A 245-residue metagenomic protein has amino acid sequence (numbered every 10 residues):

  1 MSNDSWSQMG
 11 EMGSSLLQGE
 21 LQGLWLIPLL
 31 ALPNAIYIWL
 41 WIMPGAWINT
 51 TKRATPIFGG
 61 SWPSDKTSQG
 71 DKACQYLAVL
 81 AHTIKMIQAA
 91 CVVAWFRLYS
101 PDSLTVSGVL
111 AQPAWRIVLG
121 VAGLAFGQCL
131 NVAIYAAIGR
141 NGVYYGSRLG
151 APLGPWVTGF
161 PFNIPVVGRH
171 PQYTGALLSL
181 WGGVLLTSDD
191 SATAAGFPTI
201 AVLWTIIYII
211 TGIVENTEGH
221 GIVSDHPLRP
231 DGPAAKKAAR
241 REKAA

Functional and structural regions predicted by a protein language model:
M1-V167, T174-A245: Membrane-anchoring alpha-helices and their flanking helix-loop junctions
